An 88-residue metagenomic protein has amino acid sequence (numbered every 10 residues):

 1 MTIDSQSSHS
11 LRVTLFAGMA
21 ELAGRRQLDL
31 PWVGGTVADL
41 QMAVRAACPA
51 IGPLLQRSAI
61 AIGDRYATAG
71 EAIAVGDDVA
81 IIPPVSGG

Functional and structural regions predicted by a protein language model:
M1-G87: Ubiquitin-like/PB1-type beta-grasp interaction modules and other compact soluble beta-rich domains
